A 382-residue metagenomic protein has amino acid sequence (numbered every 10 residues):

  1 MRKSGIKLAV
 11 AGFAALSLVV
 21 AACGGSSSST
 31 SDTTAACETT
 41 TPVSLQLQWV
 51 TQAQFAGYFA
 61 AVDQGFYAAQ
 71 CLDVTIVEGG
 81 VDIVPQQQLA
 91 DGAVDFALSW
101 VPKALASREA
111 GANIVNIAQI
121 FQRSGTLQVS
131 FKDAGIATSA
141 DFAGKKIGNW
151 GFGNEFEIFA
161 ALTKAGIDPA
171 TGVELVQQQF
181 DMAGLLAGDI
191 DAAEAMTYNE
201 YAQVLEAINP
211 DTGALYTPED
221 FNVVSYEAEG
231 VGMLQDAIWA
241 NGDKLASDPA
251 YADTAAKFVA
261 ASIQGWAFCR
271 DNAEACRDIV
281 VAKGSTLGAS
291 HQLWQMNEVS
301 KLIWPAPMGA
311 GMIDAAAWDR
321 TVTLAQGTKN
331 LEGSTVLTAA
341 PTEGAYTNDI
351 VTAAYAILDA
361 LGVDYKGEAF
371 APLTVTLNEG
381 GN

Functional and structural regions predicted by a protein language model:
M1-A21: Sec-dependent bacterial lipoprotein signal peptides
V20-T33: Bacterial lipoprotein signal-peptidase II cleavage site
D32-Q178, M182-A187, D191-Y198, V224-Y226: Short, glycine-/small- and polar/acidic-enriched structural segments that line small-molecule recognition paths
F66-A69, A165-P169, N209-Y216, L287 (+1 more regions): Short helix-capping segments at alpha-helix termini
P102, D181-A183, I190-S285: Pocket-lining segment of extracytoplasmic ligand-binding domains
D248-G333: Secondary-structure end/capping motifs
D319-N382: Conserved C-terminal helix/tail region of periplasmic/extracytoplasmic solute-binding proteins
